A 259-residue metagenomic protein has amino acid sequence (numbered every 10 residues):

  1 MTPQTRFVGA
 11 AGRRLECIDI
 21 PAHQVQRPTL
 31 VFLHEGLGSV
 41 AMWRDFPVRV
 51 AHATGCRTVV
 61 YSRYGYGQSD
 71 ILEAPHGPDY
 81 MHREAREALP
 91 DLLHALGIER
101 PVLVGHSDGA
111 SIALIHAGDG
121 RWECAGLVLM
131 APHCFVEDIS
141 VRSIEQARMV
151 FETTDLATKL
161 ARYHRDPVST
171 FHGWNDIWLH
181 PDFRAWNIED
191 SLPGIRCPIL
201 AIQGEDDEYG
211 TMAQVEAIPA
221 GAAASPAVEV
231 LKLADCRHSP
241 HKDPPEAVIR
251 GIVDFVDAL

Functional and structural regions predicted by a protein language model:
I20-I71: Conserved HGGG/HGGXW glycine-rich cap/lid loop of the alpha/beta-hydrolase fold
V60-R100: Active-site loop/oxyanion-hole signature of alpha/beta-hydrolase fold enzymes
E99-E137: Conserved hydrolase catalytic core segment
I195, A201-Q203: Short beta-strand/loop motif that positions the catalytic acidic residue of the alpha/beta-hydrolase fold
C197, T211-A220: Short alpha-helix in the alpha/beta-hydrolase fold that links the catalytic acid
D206-G210: Acidic catalytic loop of the alpha/beta-hydrolase fold
A220-H238: Catalytic histidine neighborhood in serine/cysteine hydrolases with alpha/beta-hydrolase-type architecture
C236-P245, I249: Catalytic histidine-centered segment of alpha/beta-hydrolase-like enzymes
